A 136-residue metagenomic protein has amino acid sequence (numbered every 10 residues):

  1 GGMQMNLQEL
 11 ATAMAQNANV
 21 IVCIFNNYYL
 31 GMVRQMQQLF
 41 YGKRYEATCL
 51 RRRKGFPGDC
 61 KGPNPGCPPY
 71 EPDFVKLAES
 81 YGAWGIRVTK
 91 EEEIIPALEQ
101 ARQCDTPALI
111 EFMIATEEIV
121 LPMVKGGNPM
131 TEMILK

Functional and structural regions predicted by a protein language model:
G1-K136: Thiamine diphosphate
